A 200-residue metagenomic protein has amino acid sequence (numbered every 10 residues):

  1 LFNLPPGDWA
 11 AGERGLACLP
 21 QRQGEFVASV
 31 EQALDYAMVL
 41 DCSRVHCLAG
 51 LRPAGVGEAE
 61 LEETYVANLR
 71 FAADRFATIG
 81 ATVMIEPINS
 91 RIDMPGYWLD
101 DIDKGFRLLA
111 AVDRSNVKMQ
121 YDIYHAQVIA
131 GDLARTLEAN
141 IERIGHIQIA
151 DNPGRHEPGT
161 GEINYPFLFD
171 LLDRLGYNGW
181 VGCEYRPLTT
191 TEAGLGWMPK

Functional and structural regions predicted by a protein language model:
L1-N3, V45-H46: Short, well-structured secondary-structure segments
P5-D8, A49-P53, P87-R91, I123-H125 (+2 more regions): Active-site-proximal loop/turn and secondary-structure-junction residues that shape catalytic pockets, frequently
P5-R14, M198: Short, flexible, mixed-charge acidic loops at enzyme active sites
E13-K118, V128: Active-site acidic/histidine proton-transfer and metal-coordination neighborhood in alpha/beta enzyme cores
D41-S43, L99-Y121, H125-K200: Histidine-acidic metal/acid-base catalytic patches
